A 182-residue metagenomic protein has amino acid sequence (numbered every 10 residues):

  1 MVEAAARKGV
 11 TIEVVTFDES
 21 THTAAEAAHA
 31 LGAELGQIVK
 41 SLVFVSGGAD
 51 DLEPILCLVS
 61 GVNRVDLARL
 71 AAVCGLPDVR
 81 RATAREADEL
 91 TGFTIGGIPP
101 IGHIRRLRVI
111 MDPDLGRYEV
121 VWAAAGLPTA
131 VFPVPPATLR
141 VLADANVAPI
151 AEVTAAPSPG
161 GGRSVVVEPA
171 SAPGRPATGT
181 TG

Functional and structural regions predicted by a protein language model:
M1-G182: Extended, low-hydrophobicity, polar/charged segments
